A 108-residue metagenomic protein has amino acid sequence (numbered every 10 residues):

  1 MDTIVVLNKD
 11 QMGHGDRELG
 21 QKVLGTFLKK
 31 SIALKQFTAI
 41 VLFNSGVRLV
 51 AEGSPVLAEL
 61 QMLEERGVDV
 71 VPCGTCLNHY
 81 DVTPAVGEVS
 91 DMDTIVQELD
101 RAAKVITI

Functional and structural regions predicted by a protein language model:
M1-I4: Extreme N-terminal starter segment of soluble prokaryotic enzymes
V6-L34: Conserved mixed alpha/beta catalytic, RNA-binding, or beta-rich assembly cores of soluble enzyme, regulatory
K9-G13, V47-R48, N78: A short, flexible beta-alpha/helix-coil linker loop
G20-G25, S54-A58, G87-D91: Charged helix-capping and loop-helix junction motifs
T38-N44, D69-G74: Short internal beta-strands
A39-V41, G46-L60: N-terminal beta-loop-helix "entrance" segment that forms/cooperates in small-molecule cofactor or anionic ligand
V56-H79: A glycine-rich helix N-cap at a beta->alpha junction
N78-I108: C-terminal structural segments of small proteins and small subunits
